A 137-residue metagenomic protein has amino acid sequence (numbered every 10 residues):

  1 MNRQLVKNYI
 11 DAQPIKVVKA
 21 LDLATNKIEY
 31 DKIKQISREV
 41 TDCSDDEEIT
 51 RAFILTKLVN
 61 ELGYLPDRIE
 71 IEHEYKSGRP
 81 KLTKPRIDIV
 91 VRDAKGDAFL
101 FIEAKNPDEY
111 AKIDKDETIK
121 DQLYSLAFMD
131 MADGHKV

Functional and structural regions predicted by a protein language model:
M1-K136: A short, conserved, highly charged catalytic patch centered on acidic carboxylates
